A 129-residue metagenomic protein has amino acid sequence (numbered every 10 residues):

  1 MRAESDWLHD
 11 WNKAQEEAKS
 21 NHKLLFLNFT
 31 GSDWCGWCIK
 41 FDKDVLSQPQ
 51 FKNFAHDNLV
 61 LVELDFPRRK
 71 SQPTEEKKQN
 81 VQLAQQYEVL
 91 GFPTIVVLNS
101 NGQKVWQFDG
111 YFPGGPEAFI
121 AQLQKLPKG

Functional and structural regions predicted by a protein language model:
S5-L8, D44, F51-K78: Thiol-based oxidoreductase modules, predominantly thioredoxin-like and allied folds used for disulfide exchange
W7-L25, A55: A short beta-strand-turn-helix
K19-S20, N53-H56, Y87-G91: Extracellular/periplasmic catalytic domains that process cell-envelope and extracellular macromolecules
H22, T30-W34, G91: Short pre-active-site segment immediately N-terminal to redox-active cysteine/selenocysteine motifs in thiol-based
F26-L27, L61, I95: Hydrophobic beta-strand anchors of alpha/beta hydrolase catalytic cores
F29-G31, L64-P67, L98-S100, D109-Y111: Active-site-proximal beta-strand/loop segments in catalytic clefts of secreted hydrolases
T30-L46: Conserved redox-active cysteine motifs that mediate thiol-disulfide chemistry, especially di-cysteine Cys-X(1-2)-Cys
D44-L46, Q82-G129: Non-catalytic, surface beta->alpha helical segment in thiol-disulfide oxidoreductase systems
